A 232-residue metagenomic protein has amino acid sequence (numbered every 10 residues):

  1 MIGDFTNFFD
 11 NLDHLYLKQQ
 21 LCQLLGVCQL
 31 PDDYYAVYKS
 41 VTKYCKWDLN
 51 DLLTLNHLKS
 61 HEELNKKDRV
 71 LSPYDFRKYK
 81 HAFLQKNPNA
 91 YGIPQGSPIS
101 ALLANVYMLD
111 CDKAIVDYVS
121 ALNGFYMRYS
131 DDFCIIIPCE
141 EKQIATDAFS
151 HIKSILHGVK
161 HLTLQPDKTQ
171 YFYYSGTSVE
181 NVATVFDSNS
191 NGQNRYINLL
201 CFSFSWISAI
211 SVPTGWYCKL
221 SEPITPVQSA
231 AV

Functional and structural regions predicted by a protein language model:
M1-S130, C134-S150: Conserved polymerase palm-domain catalytic core
N7, S178, F204: Short, glycine-/Ser/Thr-/acidic-enriched flexible segments
L25-Q29, K153-L162: A common structural junction motif
Y91, H157, T184-V232: Active-site and adjacent loop segments of nucleotide-processing enzymes that use two-metal-ion phosphate chemistry
D110, I137, Y173-S175, G215: Short secondary-structure boundary/hinge segments and terminal tails
V116, K153, N194: Short glycine-/small-residue-rich flexible loop motifs, especially phosphate/cofactor-binding loops
Y129, I136-P138, Q165-D167, Y174 (+2 more regions): Generic beta-strand/beta-sheet core signal
V159-Y196: Conserved catalytic core of two-metal-ion nucleotidyltransferases
